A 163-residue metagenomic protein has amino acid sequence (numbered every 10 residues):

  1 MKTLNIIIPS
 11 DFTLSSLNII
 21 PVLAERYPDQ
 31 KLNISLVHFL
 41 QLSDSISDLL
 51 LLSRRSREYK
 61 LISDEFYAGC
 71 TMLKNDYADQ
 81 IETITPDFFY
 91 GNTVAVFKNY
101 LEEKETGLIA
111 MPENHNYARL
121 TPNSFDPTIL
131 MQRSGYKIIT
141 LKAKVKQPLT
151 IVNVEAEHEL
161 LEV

Functional and structural regions predicted by a protein language model:
K2-L51, E162: Small/aliphatic-rich secondary-structure junction motif
S16, F66, D87-G91: A conditional alpha-helix N-cap/helix-loop micro-motif detector
I19, I46-L49, K98, T121-P122 (+1 more regions): Short, well-ordered secondary-structure micro-motifs
S35-V37, T85-F89, K137-K142: General small-molecule cofactor/ligand-binding pocket signal
R54-E65: A short acidic, glycine-rich active-site loop that binds or catalyzes chemistry on phosphate/adenosine moieties
S63-I84: Phosphate/nucleotide-donor binding subsite
Y77-I109, L160: Structural beta-alpha unit
T106-V163: Gly/Ser-rich helix-loop-strand patches that form or flank binding pockets for ribonucleotide-derived cofactors
